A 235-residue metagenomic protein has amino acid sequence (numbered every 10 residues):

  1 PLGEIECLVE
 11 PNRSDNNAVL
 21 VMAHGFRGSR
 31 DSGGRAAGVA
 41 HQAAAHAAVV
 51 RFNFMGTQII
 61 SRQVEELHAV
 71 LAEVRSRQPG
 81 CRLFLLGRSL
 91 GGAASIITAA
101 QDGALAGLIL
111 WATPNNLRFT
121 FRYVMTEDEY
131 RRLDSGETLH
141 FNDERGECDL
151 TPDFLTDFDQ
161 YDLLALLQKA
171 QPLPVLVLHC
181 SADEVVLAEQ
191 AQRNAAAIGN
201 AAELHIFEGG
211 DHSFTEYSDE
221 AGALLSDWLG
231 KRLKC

Functional and structural regions predicted by a protein language model:
P1, I5, F84, A93 (+2 more regions): The alpha/beta-hydrolase serine catalytic core
P1-N17: Alpha/beta-hydrolase fold catalytic core
R13-F54: Short, surface-exposed "cap/lid" segments of acyl-processing enzymes
F26, N53-Q58, P114, G210: Short beta-to-alpha linker loops that shape the active-site pocket of alpha/beta-hydrolase fold enzymes
A43, T98-A99: Aromatic pocket-lining residues of Rossmann-like dinucleotide-binding sites
F52-G80: Catalytic nucleophile-loop/oxyanion-hole region of alpha/beta-hydrolase and closely related hydrolase-like folds
Q78-S89: Alpha/beta-hydrolase fold nucleophile elbow
G87-I97: Glycine-rich nucleophile elbow surrounding the catalytic serine of serine-hydrolase chemistry
